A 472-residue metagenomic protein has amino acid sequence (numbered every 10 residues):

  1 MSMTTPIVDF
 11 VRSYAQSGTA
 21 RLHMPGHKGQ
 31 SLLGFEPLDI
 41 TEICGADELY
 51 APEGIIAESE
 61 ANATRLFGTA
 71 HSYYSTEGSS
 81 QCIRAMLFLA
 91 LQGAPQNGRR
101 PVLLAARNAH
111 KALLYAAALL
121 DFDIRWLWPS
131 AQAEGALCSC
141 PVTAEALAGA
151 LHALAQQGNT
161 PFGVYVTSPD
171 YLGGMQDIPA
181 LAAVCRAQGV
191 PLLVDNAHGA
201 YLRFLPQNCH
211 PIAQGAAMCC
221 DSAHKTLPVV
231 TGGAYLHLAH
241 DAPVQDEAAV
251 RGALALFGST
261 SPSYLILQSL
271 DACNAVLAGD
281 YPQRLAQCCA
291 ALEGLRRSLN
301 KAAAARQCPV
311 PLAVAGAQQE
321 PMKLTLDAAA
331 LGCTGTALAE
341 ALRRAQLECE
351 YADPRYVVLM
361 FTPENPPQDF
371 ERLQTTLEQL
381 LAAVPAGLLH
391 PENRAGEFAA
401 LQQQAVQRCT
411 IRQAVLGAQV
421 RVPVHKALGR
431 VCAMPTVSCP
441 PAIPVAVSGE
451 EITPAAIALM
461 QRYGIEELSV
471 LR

Functional and structural regions predicted by a protein language model:
M1-G54, V190: N-terminal "arm"/small-domain region of PLP-dependent enzymes with the aminotransferase-like
M3-R12, T69, G78-L312: Conserved PLP-enzyme active-site core in the AAT-like
G29, Y171, H224-T226, D241-P243 (+5 more regions): Short, glycine-/Ser/Thr-/acidic-enriched flexible segments
E36-Q81: Conserved N-terminal alpha-helix of the aminotransferase class I/II PLP-enzyme fold
Y73, R125-L127, E350: General small-molecule cofactor/ligand-binding pocket signal
N300, A304-S448, P454, L459-Y463: Conserved C-terminal alpha-helix-loop-beta "cap" of PLP-dependent enzymes that closes/shapes the active-site mouth
E467: Terminal helix/beta-alpha structural elements that buttress the NAD(P)+-binding lobe
